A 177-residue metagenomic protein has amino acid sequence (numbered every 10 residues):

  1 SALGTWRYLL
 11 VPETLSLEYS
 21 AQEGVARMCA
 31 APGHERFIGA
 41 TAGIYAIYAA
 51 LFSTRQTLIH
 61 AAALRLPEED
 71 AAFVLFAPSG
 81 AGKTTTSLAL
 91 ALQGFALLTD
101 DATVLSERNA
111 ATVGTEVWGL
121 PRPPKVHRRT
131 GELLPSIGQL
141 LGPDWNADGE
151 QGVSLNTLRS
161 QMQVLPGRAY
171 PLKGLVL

Functional and structural regions predicted by a protein language model:
S1-A30: Long, basic/Gly/Ser/Thr-rich N-terminal segments that mediate initial subcellular attachment or targeting
E13-Y19, H34-I38, P124-R128: Short, surface-exposed beta-strand/loop "edge" segments at domain boundaries and coil↔beta transitions
C29-F37, F73-P78: Flexible, glycine/proline-enriched loop segments at strand-loop-helix junctions that form or flank small-ligand binding
I38-L58: N-terminal pre-Walker A segment at the start of P-loop NTPase domains
A62-P78, L92-L177: Glycine-rich, often acidic-flanked micro-motifs that create phosphate/phosphodiester-binding or positioning elements
K83: Conserved lysine of the Walker
T86-S87: Post-Walker A alpha-helix
